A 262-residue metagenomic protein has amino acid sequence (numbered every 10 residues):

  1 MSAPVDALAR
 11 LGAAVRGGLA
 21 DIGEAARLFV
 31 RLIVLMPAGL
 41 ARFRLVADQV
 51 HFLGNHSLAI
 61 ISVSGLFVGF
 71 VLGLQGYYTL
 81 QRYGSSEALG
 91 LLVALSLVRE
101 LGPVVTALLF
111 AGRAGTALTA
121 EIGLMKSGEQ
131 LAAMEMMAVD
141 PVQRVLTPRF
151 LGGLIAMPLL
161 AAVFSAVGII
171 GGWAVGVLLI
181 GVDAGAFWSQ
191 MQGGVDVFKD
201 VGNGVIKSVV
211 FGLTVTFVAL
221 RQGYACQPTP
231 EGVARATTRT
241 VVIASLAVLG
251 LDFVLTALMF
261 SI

Functional and structural regions predicted by a protein language model:
M1-V46, Q222-Q227: Short, membrane-interfacial amphipathic segments enriched in basic
A38-V63, V242-S245: Membrane-interface helix starts
F52, H56, I60, S64 (+3 more regions): Loop-to-helix entry region at the N-terminal start of transmembrane alpha-helices in multi-pass membrane transporters
I60-Q75, V254: Hydrophobic alpha-helical transmembrane segments of multi-pass membrane transport/permease proteins
Q75-V98, A166-V209, L213, F217-T237 (+1 more regions): Membrane-interfacial helix-loop-helix connectors in multipass membrane proteins
I122-T147, P230-V233: Short cytoplasmic-facing helical segments at TM-TM junctions of multi-pass membrane proteins
D140-A161, A236, T240: Start (N-cap) of specific transmembrane helices in multi-pass transporter permeases
V233, R239-T256: Final/C-terminal transmembrane alpha-helix of multipass membrane proteins
